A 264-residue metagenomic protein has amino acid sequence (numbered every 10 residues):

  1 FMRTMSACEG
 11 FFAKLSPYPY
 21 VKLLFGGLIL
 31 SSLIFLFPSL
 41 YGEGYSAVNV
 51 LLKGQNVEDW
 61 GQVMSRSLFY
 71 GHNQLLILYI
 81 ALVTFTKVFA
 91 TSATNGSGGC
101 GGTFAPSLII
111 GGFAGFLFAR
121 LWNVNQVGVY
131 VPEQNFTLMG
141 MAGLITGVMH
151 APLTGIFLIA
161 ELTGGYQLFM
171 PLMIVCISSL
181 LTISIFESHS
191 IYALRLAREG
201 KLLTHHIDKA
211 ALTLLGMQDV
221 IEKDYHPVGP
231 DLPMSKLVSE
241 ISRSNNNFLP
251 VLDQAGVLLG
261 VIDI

Functional and structural regions predicted by a protein language model:
F1-L258: Alpha-helical transmembrane segments and immediately membrane-proximal extracytoplasmic
L258-I264: Short beta->alpha transition motifs characteristic of CBS
